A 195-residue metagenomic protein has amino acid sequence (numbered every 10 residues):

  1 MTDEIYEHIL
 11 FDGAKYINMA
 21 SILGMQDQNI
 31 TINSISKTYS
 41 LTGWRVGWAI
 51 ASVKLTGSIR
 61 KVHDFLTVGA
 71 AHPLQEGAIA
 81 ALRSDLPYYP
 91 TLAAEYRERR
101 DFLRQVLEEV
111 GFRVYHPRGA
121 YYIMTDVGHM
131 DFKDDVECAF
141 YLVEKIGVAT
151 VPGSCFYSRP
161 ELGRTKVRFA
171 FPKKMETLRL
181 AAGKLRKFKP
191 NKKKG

Functional and structural regions predicted by a protein language model:
M1-G195: PLP-dependent class I/II
